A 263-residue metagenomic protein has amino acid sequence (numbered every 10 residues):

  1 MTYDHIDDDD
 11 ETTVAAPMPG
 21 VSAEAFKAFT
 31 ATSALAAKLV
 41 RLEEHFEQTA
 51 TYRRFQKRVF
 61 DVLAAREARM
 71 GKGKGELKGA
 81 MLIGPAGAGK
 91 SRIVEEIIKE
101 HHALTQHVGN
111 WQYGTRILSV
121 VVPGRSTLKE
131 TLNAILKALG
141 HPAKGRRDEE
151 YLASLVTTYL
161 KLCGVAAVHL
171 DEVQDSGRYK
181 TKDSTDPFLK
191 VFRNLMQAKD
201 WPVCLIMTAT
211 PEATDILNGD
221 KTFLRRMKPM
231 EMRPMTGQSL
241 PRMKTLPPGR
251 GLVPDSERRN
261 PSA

Functional and structural regions predicted by a protein language model:
M1-E76: A short, basic N-terminal segment
V21-A31, T127-A134, H141-P202, R258-A263: Mid-core helix/loop region of P-loop NTP-binding domains shared across ATPases and GTPases
L82: Hydrophobic anchor at the beta1->P-loop junction of P-loop NTPases
K90-S91: Conserved lysine of the Walker
E100-N110, H141-A143: Post-Walker A helix-loop "phosphate-sensing" segment adjacent to the P-loop in P-loop NTPases
T105-P123: Conserved catalytic segments around the Walker B and adjacent sensor/switch elements of P-loop NTPase domains
D175-K180, F188-S262: The catalytic "switch" region of P-loop NTPases
